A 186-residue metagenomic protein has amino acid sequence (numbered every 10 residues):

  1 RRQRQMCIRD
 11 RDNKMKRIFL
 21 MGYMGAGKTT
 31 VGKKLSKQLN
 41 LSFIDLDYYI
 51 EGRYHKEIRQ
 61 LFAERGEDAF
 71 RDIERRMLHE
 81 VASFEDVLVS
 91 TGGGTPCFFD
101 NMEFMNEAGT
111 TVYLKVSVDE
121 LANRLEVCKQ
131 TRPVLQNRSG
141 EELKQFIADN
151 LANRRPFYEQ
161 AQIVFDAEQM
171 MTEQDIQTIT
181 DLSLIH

Functional and structural regions predicted by a protein language model:
R1-I8: Short, small-residue-biased leader/transition segments that mark boundaries at the very start of proteins
N13, Q38, A152-I185: NTP-dependent small-molecule kinase module
L20: Hydrophobic anchor at the beta1->P-loop junction of P-loop NTPases
Y23: P-loop (Walker A) phosphate-binding loop of NTP-binding proteins
A26: ATP-binding Walker
T29: Walker A/P-loop
Y48-N106, T131: ATP-dependent small-molecule kinase phosphotransfer cores that center on conserved nucleotide phosphate-binding segments
A108-R155: A glycine- and Lys/Arg-enriched "phosphate-lid" helix/loop adjacent to the NTP-binding pocket of small-molecule kinases
